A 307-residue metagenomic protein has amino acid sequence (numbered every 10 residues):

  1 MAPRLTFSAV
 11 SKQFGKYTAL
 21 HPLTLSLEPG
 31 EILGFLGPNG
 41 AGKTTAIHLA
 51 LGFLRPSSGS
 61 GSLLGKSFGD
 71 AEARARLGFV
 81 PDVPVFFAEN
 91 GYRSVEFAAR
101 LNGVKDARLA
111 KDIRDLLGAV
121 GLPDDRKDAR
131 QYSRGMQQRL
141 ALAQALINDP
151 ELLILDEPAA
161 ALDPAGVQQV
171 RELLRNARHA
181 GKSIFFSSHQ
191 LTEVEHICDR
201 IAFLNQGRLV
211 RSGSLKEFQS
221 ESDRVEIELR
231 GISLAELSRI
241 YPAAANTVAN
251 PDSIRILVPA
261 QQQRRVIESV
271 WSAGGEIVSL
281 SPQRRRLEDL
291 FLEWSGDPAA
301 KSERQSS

Functional and structural regions predicted by a protein language model:
A2-F7, K12-N205, R211: ABC transporter nucleotide-binding domains
S11, D70, Y92, L191 (+3 more regions): Alpha-helix N-cap/helix-start and coil->helix boundary motif
S67, P84, G231, A260 (+1 more regions): Short loop or secondary-structure boundary microenvironments that flank and position key functional residues
R171-L257: ABC transporter nucleotide-binding domain
Q261-S307: C-terminal coupling/interaction segments
